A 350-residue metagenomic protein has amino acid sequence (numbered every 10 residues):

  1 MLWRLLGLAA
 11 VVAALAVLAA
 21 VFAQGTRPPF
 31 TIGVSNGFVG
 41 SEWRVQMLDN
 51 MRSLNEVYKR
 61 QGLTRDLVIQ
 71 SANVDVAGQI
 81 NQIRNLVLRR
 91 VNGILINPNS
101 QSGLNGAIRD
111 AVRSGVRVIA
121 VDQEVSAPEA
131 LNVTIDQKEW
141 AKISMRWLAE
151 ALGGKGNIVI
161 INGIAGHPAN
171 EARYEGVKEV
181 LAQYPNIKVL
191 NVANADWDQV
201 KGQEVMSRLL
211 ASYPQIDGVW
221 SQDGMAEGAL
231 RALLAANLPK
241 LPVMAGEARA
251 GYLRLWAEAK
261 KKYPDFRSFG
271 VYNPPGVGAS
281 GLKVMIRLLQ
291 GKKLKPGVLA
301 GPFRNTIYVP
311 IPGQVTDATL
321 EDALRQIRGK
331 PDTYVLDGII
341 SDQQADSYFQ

Functional and structural regions predicted by a protein language model:
M1-T31, R109-S114, A345-Q350: Short, low-complexity disordered leader/linker segments with a strong preference for bacterial N-terminal type II
R27-F30, V180, S280, V284-Q350: Hinge/cleft segment of the Venus flytrap/periplasmic-binding protein
P29-Y58, L67-N81, V91, N97-Q101 (+3 more regions): Extracytoplasmic "Venus flytrap"
W43-K59, W140-S144, P168-I187, V205 (+1 more regions): Short, solvent-exposed amphipathic alpha-helices that sit in or adjacent to ligand/effector-binding or catalytic
S71, V125-W147, I160-I164, V192 (+1 more regions): Short beta-strand elements at the ligand-binding edges of bilobed clamshell
Q79, V133-I158, A172, K201-Q203 (+2 more regions): Hydrophobic alpha-helical segments within soluble ligand-binding/sensing domains
R84, L88, G93-V112, V177 (+1 more regions): Hydrophobic alpha-helical
Q101-E139, I143, N157, A250-L255 (+1 more regions): Flexible loop/hinge segments that line or gate small-molecule binding clefts
